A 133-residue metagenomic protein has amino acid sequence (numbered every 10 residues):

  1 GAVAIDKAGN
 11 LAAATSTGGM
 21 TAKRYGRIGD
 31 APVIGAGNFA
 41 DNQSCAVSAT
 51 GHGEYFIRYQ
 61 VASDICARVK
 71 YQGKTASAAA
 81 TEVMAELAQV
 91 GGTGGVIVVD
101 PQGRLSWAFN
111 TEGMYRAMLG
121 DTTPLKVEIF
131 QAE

Functional and structural regions predicted by a protein language model:
G1-E133: N-terminal nucleophile
